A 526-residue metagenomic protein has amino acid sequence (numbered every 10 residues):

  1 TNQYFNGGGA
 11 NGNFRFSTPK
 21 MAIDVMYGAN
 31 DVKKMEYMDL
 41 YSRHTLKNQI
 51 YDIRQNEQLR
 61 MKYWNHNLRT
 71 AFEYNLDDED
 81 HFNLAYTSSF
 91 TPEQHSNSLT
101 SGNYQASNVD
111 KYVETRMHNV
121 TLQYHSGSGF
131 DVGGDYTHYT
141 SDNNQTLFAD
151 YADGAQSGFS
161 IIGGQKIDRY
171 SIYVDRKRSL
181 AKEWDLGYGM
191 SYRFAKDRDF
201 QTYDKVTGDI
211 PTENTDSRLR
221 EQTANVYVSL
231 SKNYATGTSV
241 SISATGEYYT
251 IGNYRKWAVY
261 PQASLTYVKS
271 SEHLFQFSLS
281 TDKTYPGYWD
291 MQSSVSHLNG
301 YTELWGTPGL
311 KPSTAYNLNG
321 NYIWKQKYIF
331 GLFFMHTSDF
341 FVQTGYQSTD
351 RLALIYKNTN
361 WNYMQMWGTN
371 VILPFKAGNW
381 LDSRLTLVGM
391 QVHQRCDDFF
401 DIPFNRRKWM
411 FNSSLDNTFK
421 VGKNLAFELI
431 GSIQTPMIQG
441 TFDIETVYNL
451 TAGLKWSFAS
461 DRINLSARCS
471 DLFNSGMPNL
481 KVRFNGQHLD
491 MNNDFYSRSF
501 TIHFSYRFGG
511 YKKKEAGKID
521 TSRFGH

Functional and structural regions predicted by a protein language model:
T1-S96, V109-Y139, D175-L186, S264-Y285 (+12 more regions): Membrane-proximal, glycine/serine-rich, low-complexity loop/turn segments characteristic of large bacterial
D39-H44, T146-D150, T202-K205, Q292-V295 (+2 more regions): Short, flexible, mixed-charge acidic loops at enzyme active sites
I53-Q58, S101-K111, A155-I162, G208-D216 (+7 more regions): Extracellular loop and loop/strand-boundary signature of outer-membrane beta-barrel proteins
Q55, L59, Y63-W64, T349 (+1 more regions): Ligand-binding grooves and catalytic loops that recognize ribose/phosphate and carbohydrate rings, and esterified lipid
N65-E93, D110-K256, P261, Y267-E272 (+3 more regions): Face-selective signature of the C-terminal outer-membrane beta-barrel domain
K311-S313, F334, D339, G345-Q347 (+1 more regions): Signature for the C-terminal beta-barrel architecture of outer-membrane proteins
N360-Q434: Gram-negative outer-membrane beta-barrel transporters
F458, M477: Cytosolic nucleotide-binding catalytic cores of signal-transduction proteins
